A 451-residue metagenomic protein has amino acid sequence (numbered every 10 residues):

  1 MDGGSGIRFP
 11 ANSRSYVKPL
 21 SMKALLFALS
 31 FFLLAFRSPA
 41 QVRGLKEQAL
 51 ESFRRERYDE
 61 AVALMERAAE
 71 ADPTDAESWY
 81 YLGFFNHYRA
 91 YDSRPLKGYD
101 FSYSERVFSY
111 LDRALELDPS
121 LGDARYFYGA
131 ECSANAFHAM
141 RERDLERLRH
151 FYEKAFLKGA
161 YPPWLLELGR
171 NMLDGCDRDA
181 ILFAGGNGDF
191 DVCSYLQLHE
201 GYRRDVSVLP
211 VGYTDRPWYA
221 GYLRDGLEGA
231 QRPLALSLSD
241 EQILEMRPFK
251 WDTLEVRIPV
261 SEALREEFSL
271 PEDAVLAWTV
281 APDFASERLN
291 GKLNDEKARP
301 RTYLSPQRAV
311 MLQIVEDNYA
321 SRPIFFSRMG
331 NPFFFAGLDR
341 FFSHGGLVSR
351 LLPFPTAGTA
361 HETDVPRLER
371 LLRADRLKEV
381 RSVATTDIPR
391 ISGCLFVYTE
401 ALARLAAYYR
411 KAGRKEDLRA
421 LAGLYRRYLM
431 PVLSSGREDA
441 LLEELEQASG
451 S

Functional and structural regions predicted by a protein language model:
G3-I7: Low-complexity, intrinsically disordered Ser/Thr/Pro- and acidic-rich segments
S13-L45: Bacterial Sec-dependent N-terminal signal peptides
Q41-R67, A71-R178, Q197-S451: ER/secretory pathway lumenal C-terminal domains and tails of membrane proteins involved in glycoprotein biogenesis
F183-N187, V211-G212: Short His-Asn-centered micro-motif
D191-C193: Phosphate- and divalent-cation-binding pockets in alpha/beta enzyme and binding domains that engage nucleotide-derived
